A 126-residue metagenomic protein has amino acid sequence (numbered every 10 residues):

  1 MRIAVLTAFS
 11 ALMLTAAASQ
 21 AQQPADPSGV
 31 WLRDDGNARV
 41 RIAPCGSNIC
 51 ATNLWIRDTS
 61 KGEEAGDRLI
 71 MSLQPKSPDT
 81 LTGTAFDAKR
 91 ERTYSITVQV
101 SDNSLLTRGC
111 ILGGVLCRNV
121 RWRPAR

Functional and structural regions predicted by a protein language model:
M1-A4: Positively charged n-region of N-terminal signal peptides that target proteins for export
T7-T15: Bacterial N-terminal signal peptides
A17-A21: Sec/Tat signal peptide C-region and signal peptidase I cleavage site
Q22-P27, L112-L116: Short beta-strand segments and strand-loop junctions that repeat across beta-rich extracellular domains
A25-I96: Central antiparallel beta-sheet cores of small beta-barrel/beta-sandwich binding domains
P44-S47, Q99-N103, R123-R126: A short, sequence-level motif marking secondary-structure junctions
I96-G114: C-terminal structural segments of small proteins and small subunits
L112-R126: Edge beta-strand at a domain terminus
